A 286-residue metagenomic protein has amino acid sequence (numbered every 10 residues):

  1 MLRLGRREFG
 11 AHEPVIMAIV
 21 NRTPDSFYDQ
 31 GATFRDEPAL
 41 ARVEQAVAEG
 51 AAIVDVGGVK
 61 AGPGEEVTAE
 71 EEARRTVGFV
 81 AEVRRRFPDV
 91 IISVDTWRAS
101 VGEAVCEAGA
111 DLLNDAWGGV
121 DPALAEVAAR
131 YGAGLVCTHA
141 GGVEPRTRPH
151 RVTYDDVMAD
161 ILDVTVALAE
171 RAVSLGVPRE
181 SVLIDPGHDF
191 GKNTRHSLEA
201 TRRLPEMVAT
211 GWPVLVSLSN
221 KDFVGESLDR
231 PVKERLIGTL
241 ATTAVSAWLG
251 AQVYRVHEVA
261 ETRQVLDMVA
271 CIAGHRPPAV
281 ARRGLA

Functional and structural regions predicted by a protein language model:
L4, A11, S26-R42, A61-R85 (+6 more regions): Active-site-adjacent loop and "lid" segments of alpha/beta metabolic enzymes
V20: Active-site-adjacent mobile loop/cap segments within catalytic or ligand-binding domains
A41-G57, L249-G250: Catalytic domains of carbohydrate-active enzymes, especially glycoside hydrolases
V90, P178-S181: Short acidic capping loops at alpha-helix termini that bridge into adjacent secondary structure
